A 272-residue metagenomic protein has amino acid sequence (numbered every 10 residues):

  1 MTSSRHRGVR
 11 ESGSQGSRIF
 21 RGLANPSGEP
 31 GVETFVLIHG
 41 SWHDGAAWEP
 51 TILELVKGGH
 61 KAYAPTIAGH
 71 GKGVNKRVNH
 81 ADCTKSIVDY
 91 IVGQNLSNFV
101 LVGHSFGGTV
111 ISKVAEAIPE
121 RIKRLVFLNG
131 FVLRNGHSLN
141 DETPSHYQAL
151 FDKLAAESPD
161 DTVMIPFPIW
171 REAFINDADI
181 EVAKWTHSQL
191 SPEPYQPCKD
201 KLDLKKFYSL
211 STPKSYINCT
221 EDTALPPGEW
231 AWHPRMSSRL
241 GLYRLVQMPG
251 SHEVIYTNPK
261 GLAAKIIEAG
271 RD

Functional and structural regions predicted by a protein language model:
E33-K72: Conserved HGGG/HGGXW glycine-rich cap/lid loop of the alpha/beta-hydrolase fold
K61, I67-V100, E116-A117, S138-S145: Active-site loop/oxyanion-hole signature of alpha/beta-hydrolase fold enzymes
L101-G103, L128: Short beta-strand immediately N-terminal to the catalytic nucleophile in serine-hydrolase-like folds
G103, G107, I111: Gly/Ala-rich beta-loop-alpha elbow adjacent to hydrolase catalytic centers
E116, I122, V126-P159, P197-C198 (+2 more regions): Flexible "cap/lid" loop of the alpha/beta hydrolase fold
P159-S211: Conserved alpha/beta-hydrolase catalytic His-Asp/Glu region
P192-P249, V254-I255: Conserved serine/cysteine hydrolase catalytic core
Y256-E268: Post-His helix in hydrolase/transferase enzymes
